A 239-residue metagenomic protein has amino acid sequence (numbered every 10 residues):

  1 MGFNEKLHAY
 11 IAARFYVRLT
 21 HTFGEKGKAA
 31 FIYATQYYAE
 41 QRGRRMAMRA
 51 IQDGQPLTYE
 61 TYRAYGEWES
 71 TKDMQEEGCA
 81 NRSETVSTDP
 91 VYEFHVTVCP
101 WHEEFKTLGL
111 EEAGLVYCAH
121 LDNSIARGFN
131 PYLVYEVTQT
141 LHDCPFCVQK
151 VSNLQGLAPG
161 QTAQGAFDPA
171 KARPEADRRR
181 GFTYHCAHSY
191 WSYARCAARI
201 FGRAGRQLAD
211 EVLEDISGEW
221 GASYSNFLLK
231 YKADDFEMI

Functional and structural regions predicted by a protein language model:
M1-V91, P100-H120, R127, L133-F146 (+1 more regions): N-terminal accessory segment detector
